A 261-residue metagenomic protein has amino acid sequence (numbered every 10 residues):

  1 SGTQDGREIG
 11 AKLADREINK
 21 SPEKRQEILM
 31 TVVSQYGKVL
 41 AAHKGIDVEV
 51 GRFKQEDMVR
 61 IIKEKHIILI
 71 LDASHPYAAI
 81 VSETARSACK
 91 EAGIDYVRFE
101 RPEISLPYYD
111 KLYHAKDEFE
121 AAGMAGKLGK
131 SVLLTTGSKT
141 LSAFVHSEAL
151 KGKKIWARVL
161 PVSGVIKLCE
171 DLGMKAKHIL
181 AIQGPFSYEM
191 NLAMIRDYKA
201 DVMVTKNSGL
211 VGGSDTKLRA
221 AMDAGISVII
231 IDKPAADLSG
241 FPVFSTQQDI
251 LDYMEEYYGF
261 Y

Functional and structural regions predicted by a protein language model:
S1-K44: N-terminal glycine-rich anion-binding loop in soluble enzyme alpha/beta folds
L29-R52, P107-K111, I166-L172: N-terminal beta-loop-helix "entrance" segment that forms/cooperates in small-molecule cofactor or anionic ligand
V32-K38, F99-S105, S138-T140, P161-G164 (+1 more regions): Short, polar loop motifs at secondary-structure junctions
G45-I62, A181-M190: Glycine-rich, highly charged phosphate/nucleotide-binding loops
V59, K65-E120: Glycine/small-residue-rich loop that forms an oxyanion/phosphate-binding "nest" at active or ligand-binding sites
Y96-K154: Hydrophobic, well-structured mid-protein blocks that either form specific transmembrane helices
T135-I179, Y188: Anionic-ligand binding region
Y198, V202, N207-L210, S214 (+2 more regions): C-terminal functional extensions of proteins
